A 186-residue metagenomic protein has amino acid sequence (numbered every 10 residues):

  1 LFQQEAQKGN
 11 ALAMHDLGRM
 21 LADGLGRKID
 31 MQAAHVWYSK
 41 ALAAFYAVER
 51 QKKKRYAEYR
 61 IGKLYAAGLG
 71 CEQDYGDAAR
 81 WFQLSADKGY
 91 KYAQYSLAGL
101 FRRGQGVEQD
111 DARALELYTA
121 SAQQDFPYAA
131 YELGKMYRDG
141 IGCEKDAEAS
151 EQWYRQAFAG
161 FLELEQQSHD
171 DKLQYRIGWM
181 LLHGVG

Functional and structural regions predicted by a protein language model:
Q7, L25-I29, R50-Q51, L69-Q73 (+7 more regions): Short coil/turn and helix-start
N10, K54, Y90-Y92, F126 (+1 more regions): Residue-level recognition of tetratricopeptide repeat
D16-D23, E58-A67, Q94-R103, V107 (+3 more regions): Hydrophobic face of amphipathic alpha-helices that form TPR/SEL1-like repeat modules and related alpha-solenoid
W37-S39, R60, C143, W153 (+2 more regions): Arginine-selective low-complexity/disordered segments
V48-I61, L164-R176: TPR/TPR-like alpha-solenoid helical repeat scaffolds
